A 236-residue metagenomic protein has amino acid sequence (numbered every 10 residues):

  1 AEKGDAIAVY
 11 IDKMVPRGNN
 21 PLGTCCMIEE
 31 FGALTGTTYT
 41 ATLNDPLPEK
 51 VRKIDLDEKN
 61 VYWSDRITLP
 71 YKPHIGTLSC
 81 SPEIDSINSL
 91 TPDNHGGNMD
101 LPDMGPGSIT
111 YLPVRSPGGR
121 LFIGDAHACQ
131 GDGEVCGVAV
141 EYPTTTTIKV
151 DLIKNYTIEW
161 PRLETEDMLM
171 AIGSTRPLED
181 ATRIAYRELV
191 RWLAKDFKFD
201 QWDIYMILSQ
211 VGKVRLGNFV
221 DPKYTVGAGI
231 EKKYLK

Functional and structural regions predicted by a protein language model:
E2-Y10, G36-Y39, L47-V51, D57 (+5 more regions): Alpha/propeptide regions of enzymes that mature by internal proteolysis
D5-I7, T144-T146, Y224: Residues at beta-strand starts and edge strands
D12-M14, R115-P117, K233: Solvent-exposed coil/turn segments that connect beta secondary-structure elements in extracytoplasmic/periplasmic
D12-P106, Y111: Intrinsically disordered, low-complexity linker/loop segments enriched in Gly/Pro and charged/polar residues
M14-C26, G118-A128, G217-V220: Short, Lys/Arg- and Gly-enriched loop/turn segments at beta-strand edges
L69-E179, V190: Conserved mixed alpha/beta catalytic, RNA-binding, or beta-rich assembly cores of soluble enzyme, regulatory
L216-K236: Short, amphipathic C-terminal "tail helix"
